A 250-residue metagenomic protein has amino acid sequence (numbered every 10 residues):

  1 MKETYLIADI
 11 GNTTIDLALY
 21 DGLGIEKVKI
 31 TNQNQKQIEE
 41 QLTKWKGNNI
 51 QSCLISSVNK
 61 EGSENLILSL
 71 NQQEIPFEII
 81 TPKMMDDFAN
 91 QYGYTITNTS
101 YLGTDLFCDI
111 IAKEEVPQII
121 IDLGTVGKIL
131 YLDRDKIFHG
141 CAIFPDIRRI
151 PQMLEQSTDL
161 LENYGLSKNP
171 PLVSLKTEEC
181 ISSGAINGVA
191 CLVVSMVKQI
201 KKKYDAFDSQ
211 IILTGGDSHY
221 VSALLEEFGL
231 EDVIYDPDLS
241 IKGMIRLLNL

Functional and structural regions predicted by a protein language model:
M1-D86: N-terminal glycine/serine-rich phosphate-binding loop of ATP-dependent small-molecule kinases, especially carbohydrate
M1-I25, K113-F138, L154: Gly/Thr-rich phosphate-binding beta-strand-loop-beta motif of the actin/hexokinase/Hsp70
T14, S56-S63, D208-L224: Glycine-rich phosphate-binding loops at beta-strand->alpha-helix junctions
K27-V28, E74-I80, F138-F144, G229-S240: Short hydrophobic/aromatic-enriched beta-strand-loop microsegments
N71-A112: Glycine/small-residue-rich loop that forms an oxyanion/phosphate-binding "nest" at active or ligand-binding sites
T99-S100, T104-I110, E114-V116, H139-S182 (+1 more regions): Glycine-rich phosphate-binding loop plus the immediately following alpha-helix
F107, A223, V233-L250: Glycine-rich phosphate-binding/hydrolytic loop that grips phosphoryl groups
N169-D205, Q210: Adenine-nucleotide phosphate-binding core of ATP-dependent small-molecule kinases
